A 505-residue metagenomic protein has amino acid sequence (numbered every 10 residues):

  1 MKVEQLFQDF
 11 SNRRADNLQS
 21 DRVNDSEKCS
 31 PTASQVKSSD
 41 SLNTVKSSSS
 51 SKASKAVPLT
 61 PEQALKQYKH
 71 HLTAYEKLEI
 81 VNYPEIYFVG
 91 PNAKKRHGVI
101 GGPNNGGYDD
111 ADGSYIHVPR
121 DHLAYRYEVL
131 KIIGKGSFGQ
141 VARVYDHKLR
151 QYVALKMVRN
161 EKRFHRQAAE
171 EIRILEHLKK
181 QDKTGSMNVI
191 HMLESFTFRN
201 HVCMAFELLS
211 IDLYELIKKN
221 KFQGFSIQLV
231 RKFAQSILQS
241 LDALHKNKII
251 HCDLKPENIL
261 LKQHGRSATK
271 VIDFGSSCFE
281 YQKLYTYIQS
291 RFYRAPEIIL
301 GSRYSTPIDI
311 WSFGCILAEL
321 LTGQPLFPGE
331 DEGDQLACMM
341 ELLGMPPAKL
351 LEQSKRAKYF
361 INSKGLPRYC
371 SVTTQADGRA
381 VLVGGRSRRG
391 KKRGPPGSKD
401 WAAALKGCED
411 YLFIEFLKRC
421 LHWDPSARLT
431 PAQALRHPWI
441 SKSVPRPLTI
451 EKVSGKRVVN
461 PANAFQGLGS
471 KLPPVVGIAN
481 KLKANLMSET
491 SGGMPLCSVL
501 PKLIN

Functional and structural regions predicted by a protein language model:
M1-P119: Intrinsically disordered, low-complexity regulatory segments that flank or precede the catalytic domain of eukaryotic
V129-G136, V141: Protein kinase glycine-rich loop
Q140-R159: Glycine-rich ATP phosphate-binding loop
M157-S186: Conserved N-lobe beta3->alphaC-helix segment of eukaryotic protein kinase catalytic domains
M187, R199-C203, L208-G265, Y411-K418: Conserved alphaE helix
D309: Conserved catalytic-loop aspartate of Hanks-type protein kinases
A348-F416: C-terminal lobe substrate-recognition/regulatory segment of protein kinase catalytic domains
K442-N505: Intrinsically disordered, low-complexity regulatory tails and linkers that flank structured modules
